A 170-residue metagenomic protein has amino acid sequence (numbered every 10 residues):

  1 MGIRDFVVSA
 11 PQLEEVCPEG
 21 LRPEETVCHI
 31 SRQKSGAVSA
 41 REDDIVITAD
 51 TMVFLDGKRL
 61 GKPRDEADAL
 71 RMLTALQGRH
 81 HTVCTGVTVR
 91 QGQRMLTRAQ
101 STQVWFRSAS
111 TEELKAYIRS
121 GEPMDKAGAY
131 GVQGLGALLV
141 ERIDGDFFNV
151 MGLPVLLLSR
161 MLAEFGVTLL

Functional and structural regions predicted by a protein language model:
M1-S9, E164, T168: N-terminal G-site helix/loop of the GST-like fold
A10-V16: Short, acidic/turn-prone active-site loops that include or flank metal/cofactor- and phosphate-binding residues
L21-L170: Anionic-ligand binding patches
